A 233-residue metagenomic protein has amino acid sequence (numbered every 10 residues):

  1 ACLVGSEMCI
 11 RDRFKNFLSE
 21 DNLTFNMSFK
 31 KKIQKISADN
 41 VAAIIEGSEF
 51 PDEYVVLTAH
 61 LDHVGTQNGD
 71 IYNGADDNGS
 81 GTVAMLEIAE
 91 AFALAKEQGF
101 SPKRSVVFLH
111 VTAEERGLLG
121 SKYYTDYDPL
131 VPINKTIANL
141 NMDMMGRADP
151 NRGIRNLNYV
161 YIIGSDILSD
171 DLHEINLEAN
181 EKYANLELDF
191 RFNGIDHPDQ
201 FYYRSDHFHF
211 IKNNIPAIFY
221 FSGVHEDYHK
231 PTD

Functional and structural regions predicted by a protein language model:
C2-I10: Short, small-residue-biased leader/transition segments that mark boundaries at the very start of proteins
R11-K32: Edge strands and adjacent loops of beta-rich recognition modules
S28-K32, G69-N78, H110, N158-I167 (+2 more regions): Second-shell loop/turn segments in exported
V41, L57-H63, Q67-G117: Alpha-helical metal-binding/catalytic segments enriched in His/Glu/Asp
A42-F50: Short beta-strand-to-loop junctions in surface cap/lid or active-site-entrance loops
E53-V55, Q67-D70, L118-K122, N151-G153 (+1 more regions): Short, solvent-exposed loop/turn and secondary-structure capping segments
E90, F221-D233: His/Asp/Glu-rich mid-to-C-terminal helical/loop segments that flank catalytic regions of hydrolases
V111-A217: Metal-dependent peptidase/peptidase-like ectodomains
